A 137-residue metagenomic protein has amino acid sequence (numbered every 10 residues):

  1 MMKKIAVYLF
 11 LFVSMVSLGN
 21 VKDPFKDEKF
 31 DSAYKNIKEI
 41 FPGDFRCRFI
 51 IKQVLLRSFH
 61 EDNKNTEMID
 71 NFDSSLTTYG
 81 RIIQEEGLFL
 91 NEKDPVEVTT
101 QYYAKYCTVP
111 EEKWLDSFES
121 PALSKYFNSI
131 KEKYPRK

Functional and structural regions predicted by a protein language model:
M1-N20: Classical Sec-dependent N-terminal signal peptides that target proteins to the secretory pathway
F12-S14, E61, N91: Generic detector of N-terminal low-structure segments
V13-V16, R46, Y106: The N-terminal extracellular segments of secreted preproproteins, especially immediately downstream of signal
N20-E28: Alpha-helical segment of the N-proximal tetratricopeptide repeat
V21, I51, P110-K113: Extracellular/secretory pathway and lumenal proteins
K29, Y34-Q84: Short N-proximal segments of mature Sec-exported proteins
N71-K137: Compact alpha-helical subdomains of small soluble proteins
